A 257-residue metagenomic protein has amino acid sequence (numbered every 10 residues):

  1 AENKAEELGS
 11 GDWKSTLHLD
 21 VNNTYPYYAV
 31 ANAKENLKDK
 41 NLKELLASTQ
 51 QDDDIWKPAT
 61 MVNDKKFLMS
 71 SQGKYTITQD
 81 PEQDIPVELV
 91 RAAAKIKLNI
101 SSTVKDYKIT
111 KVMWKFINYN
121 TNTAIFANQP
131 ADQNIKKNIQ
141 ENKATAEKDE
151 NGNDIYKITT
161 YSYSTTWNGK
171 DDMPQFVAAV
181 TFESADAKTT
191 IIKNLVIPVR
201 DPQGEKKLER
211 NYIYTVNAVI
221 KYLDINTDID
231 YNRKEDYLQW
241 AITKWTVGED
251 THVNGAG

Functional and structural regions predicted by a protein language model:
A1-G257: Extracytoplasmic cysteine-anchoring/structural motifs
